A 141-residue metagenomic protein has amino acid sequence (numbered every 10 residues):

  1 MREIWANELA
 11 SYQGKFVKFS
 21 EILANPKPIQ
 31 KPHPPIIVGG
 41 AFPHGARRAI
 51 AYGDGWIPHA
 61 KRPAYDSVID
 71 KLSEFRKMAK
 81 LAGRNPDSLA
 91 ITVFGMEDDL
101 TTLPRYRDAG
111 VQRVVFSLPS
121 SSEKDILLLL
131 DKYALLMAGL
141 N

Functional and structural regions predicted by a protein language model:
M1-N141: Active-site-adjacent structural elements that line small-molecule/cofactor binding pockets in enzymes
